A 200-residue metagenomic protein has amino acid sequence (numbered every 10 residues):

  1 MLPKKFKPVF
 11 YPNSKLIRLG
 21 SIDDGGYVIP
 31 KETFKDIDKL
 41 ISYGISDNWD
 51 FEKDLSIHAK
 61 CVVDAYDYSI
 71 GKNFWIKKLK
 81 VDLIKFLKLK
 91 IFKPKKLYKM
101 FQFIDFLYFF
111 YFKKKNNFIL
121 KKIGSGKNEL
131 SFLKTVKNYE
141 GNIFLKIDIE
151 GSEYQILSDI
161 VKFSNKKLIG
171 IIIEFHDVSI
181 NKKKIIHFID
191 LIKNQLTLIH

Functional and structural regions predicted by a protein language model:
M1-G20: Rossmann-like AdoMet
Y11-I17, L89-K99, I147-D159: Phosphate-binding glycine-rich loops and adjacent basic patches that engage nucleotide phosphates, nucleic-acid
I17-K127, Y139, F175-D177: SAM cofactor-binding core of SAM-dependent methyltransferases, primarily the Rossmann-like beta-alpha-beta module
K39-I41, F51-K53, I57-D64, Y68 (+3 more regions): Conserved acidic-Pro-Pro-aromatic motif
K127-K134: A Trp-anchored, charged/polar loop motif used as the substrate-binding/catalytic surface of acyl/ester-handling
